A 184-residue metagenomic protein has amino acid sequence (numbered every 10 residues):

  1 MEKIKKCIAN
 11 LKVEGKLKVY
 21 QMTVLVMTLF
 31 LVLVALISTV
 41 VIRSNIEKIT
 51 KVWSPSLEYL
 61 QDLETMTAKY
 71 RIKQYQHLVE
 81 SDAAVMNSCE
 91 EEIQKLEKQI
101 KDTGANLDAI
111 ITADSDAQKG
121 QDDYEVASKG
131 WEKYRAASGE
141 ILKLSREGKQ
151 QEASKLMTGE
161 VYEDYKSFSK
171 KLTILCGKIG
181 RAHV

Functional and structural regions predicted by a protein language model:
M1-L25: Positive-inside N-terminal membrane-insertion signal
L17-Y70, C89-E90, A113-W131: Amphipathic alpha-helical segments and their boundaries
I49, Y75-E90, D108-C176, R181: Polar/charged, Q/E/K-enriched amphipathic alpha-helical segments with strong coiled-coil propensity that act as
E92-L107: Amphipathic alpha-helical packing segments from all-alpha helical-bundle domains
